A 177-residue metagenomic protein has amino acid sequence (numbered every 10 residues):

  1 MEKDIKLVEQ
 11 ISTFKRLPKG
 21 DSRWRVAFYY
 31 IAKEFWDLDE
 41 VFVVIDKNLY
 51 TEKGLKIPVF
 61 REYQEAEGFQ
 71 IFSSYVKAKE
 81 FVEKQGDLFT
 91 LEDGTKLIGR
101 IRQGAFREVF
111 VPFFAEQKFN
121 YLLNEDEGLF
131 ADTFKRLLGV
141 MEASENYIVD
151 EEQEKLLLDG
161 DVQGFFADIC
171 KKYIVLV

Functional and structural regions predicted by a protein language model:
M1-V177: An interfacial alpha-helical scaffold signature
